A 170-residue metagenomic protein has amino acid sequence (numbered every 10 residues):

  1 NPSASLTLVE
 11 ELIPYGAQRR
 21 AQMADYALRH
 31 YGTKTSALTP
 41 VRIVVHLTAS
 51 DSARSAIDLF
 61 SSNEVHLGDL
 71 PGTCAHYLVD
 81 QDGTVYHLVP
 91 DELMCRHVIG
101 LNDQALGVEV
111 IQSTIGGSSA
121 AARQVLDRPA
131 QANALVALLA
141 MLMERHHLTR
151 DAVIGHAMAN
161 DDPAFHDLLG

Functional and structural regions predicted by a protein language model:
N1-I99: N-terminal catalytic cores of peptidoglycan-degrading enzymes
N1-R19, G117-G170: Basic/polar, cationic surfaces and motifs that engage anionic cell-wall and phosphate/carboxylate ligands
L38, L70, L101, Q124-A132: Solvent-exposed, acidic/flexible segments
R42, A105-G107, A152: Structural preference for beta-strand elements that scaffold enzyme active sites
S50, V110-G116: Short connector loops/turns at beta-strand edges and beta->alpha or beta->beta junctions
I99-Q112: Short coil-to-beta-strand
